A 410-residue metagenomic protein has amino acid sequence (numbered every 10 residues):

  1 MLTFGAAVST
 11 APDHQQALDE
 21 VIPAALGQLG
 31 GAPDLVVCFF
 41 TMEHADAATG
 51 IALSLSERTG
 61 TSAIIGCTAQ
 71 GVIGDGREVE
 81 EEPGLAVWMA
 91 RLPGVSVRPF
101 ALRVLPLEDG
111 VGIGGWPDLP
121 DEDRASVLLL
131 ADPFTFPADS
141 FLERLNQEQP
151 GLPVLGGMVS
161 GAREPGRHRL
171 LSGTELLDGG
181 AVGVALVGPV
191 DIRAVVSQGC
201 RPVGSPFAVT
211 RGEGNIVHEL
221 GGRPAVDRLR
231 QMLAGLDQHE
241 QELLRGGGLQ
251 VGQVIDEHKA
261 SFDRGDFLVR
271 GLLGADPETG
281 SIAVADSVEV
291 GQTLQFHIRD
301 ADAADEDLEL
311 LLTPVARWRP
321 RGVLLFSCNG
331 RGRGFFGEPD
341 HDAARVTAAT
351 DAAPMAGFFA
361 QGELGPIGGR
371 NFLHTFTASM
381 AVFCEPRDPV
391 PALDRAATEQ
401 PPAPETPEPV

Functional and structural regions predicted by a protein language model:
M1-L35, F39-G50, S54-S56, S62-A63 (+3 more regions): Small-residue-enriched flexible segments
